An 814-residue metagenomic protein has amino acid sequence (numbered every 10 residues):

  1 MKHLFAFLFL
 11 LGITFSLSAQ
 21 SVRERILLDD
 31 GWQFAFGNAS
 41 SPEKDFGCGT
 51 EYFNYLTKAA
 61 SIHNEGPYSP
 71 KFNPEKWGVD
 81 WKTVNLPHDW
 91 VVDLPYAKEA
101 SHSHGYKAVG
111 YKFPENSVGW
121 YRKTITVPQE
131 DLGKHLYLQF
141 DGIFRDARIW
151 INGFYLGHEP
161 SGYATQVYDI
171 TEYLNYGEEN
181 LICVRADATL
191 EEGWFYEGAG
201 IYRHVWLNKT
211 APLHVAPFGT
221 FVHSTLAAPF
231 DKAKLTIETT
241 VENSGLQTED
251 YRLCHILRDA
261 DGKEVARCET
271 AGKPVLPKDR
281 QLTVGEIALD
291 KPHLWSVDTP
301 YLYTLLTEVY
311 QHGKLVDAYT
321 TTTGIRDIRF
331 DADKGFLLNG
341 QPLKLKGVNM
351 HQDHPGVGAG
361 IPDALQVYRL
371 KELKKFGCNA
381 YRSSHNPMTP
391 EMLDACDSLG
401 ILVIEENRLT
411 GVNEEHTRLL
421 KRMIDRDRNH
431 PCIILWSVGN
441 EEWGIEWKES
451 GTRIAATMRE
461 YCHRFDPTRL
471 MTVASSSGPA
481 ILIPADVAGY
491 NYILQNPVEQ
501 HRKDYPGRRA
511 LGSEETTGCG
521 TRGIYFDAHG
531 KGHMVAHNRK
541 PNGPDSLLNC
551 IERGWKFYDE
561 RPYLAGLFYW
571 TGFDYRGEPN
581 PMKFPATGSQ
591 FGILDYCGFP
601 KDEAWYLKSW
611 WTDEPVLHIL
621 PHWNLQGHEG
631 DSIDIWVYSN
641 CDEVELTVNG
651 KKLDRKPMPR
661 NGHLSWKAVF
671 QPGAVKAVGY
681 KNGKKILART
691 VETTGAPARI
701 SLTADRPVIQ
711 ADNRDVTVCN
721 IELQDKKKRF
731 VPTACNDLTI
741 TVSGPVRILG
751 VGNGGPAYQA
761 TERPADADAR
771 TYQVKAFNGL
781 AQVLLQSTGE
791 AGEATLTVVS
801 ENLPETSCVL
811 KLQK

Functional and structural regions predicted by a protein language model:
Q20-Q139, E192, G198-I201, F573 (+1 more regions): Extended carbohydrate-recognition surfaces in non-catalytic/accessory domains of CAZymes and lectin-like proteins
L28, F36, F46-P74, L86 (+7 more regions): Extended substrate-binding grooves/exosites of carbohydrate-active enzymes
A35-A39, W90-A97, Y111-T225, S244-G245 (+5 more regions): Accessory beta-strand-rich segments of carbohydrate-active enzymes
I170-E172, V284-W295, W666-F670, A767-G789: Short, hydrophobic beta-strand segments
N175-G177, T240-D331, H663-G673, K681 (+2 more regions): Extended acidic/polar, glycine-enriched regions that form or flank non-catalytic beta-rich accessory modules
I237-V241, E308, I633-S639, V678 (+3 more regions): Beta-strand-rich structural segments
T248-C254, R267, D298-T304, N640-D642 (+4 more regions): Short flexible loop/turn segments that cap and initiate beta-strands
F330, T612-D634, A688, E692-V718 (+2 more regions): Short S/T/G/P-enriched beta-strand
